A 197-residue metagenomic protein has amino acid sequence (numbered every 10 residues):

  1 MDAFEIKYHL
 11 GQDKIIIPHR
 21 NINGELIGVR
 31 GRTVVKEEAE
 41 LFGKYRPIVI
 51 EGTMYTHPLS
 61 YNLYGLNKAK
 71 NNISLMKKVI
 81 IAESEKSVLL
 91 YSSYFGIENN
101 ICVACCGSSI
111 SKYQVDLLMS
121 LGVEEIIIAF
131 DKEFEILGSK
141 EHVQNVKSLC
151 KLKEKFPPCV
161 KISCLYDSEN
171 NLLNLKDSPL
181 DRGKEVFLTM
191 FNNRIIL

Functional and structural regions predicted by a protein language model:
M1-I15, L188-L197: Short, small/acidic-rich helices and loops at N termini and domain boundaries of DNA replication/processing enzymes
Y8-L121: Phosphate-handling DNA/RNA-contact segment within nucleic-acid enzymes
A39, M76-K77, L89-L197: TOPRIM fold recognition
